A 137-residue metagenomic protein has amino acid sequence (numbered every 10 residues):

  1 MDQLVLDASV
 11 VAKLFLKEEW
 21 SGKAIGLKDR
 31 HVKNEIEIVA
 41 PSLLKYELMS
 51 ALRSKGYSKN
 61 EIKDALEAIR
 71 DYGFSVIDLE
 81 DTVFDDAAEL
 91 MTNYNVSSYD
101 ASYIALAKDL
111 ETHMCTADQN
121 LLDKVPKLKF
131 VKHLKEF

Functional and structural regions predicted by a protein language model:
M1-A40, K55-E67, F137: Short, well-structured N-terminal submotif of metal-dependent ribonuclease cores
M1-Q3, I77, I104-F137: Acidic, PIN/NYN-like endoribonuclease modules and their adjacent C-terminal/linker elements
V10, L44, V83, Y103 (+1 more regions): Alpha-helix capping/helix-boundary segments
V10-V11, E47-A51, I69, D86 (+1 more regions): A general alpha-helix detector
K23, E47, D86, D123-K124: Phosphate- and divalent-cation-binding pockets in alpha/beta enzyme and binding domains that engage nucleotide-derived
K33-E35, Y72, N93, L110 (+1 more regions): Structured helix-beta-strand junction loops
I69-S75: Metal-dependent phosphoesterase signature
S75-H113, A117: Active-site neighborhoods of divalent-metal-dependent phosphate/nucleic-acid chemistry enzymes
